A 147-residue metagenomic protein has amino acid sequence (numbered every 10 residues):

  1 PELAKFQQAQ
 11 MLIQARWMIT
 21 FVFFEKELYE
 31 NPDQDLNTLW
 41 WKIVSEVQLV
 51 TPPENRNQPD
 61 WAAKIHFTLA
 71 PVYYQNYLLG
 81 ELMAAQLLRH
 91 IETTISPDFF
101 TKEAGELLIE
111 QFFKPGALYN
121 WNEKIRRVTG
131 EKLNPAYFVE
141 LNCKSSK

Functional and structural regions predicted by a protein language model:
E2-K147: C-terminal, non-catalytic "cap/extension" segments appended to globular domains
